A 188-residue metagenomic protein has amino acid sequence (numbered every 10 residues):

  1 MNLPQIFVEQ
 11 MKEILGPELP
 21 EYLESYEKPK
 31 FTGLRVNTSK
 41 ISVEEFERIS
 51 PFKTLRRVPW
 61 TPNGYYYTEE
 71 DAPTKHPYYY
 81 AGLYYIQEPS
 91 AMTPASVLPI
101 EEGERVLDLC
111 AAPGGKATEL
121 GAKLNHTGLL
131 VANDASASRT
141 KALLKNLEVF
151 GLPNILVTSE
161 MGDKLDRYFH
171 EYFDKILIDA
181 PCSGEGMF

Functional and structural regions predicted by a protein language model:
M1-F188: S-adenosylmethionine
